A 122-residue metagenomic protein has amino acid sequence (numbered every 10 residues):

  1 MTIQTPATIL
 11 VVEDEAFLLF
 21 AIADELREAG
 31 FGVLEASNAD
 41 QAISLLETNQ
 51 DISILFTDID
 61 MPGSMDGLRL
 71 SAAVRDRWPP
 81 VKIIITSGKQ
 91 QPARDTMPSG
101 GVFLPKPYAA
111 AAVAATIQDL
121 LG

Functional and structural regions predicted by a protein language model:
M1-L10, A16, Q41, D76 (+3 more regions): Non-catalytic signal-transmission and effector/linker regions of two-component phosphorelay proteins
F20-E28: Charged docking surfaces used in two-component/phosphorelay signaling
E35-I54: Acidic, metal-coordinating helix/loop segments flanking the phosphotransfer/catalytic sites of two-component signaling
N38, M65-L70: Acidic catalytic/metal-coordinating carboxylates
E47-Q50, A73-P80: Conserved phosphotransfer cores of two-component systems
D58-I59: Active-site residues of response regulator receiver
A73, T96-L104: As written
T86-S87: Hydrophobic/aromatic residues positioned on beta-strands within the core alpha/beta folds
